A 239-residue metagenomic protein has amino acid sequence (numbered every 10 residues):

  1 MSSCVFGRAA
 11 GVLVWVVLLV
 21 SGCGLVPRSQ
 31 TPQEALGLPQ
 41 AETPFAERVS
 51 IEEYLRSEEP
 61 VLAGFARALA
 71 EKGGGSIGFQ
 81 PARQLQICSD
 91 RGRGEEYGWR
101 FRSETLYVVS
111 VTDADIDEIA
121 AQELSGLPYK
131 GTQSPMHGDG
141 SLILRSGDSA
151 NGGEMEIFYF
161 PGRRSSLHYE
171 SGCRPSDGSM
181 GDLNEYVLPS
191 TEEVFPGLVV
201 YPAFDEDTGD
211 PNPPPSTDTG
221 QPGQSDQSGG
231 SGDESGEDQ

Functional and structural regions predicted by a protein language model:
M1-V16: N-terminal export and membrane-targeting signals
S2-F6, G24-A68, Q133-Q239: An acidic-aromatic pocket/loop used at catalytic or ligand-binding sites
R8-G11, E71-G78, V111-D113, M155-R164: Short, intrinsically disordered, charge-biased short linear motifs at domain edges
V16, P81-A82, S166: Residue-level signal for mature regions of secreted extracellular proteins and peptides
L19-G22: C-terminal motif of bacterial Sec signal peptides marking the signal peptidase cleavage site
L69-L85, G126-M136: Short secondary-structure junctions
G73-E104: A glycine-rich, hydrophobic loop/mini-helix early in the fold
E96-I143: Long, charged/polar, surface-exposed segments that mediate recognition or autoinhibition
